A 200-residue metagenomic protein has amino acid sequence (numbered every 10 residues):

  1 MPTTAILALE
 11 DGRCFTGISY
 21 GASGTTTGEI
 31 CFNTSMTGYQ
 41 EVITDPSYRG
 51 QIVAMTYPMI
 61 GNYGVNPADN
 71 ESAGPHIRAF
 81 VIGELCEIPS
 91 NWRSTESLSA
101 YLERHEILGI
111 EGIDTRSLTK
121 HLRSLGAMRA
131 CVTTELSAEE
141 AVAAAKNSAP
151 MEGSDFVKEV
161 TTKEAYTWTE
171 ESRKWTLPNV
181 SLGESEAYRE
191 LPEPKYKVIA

Functional and structural regions predicted by a protein language model:
M1-A200: RNA-binding accessory domains that recognize and position tRNA/RNA substrates
